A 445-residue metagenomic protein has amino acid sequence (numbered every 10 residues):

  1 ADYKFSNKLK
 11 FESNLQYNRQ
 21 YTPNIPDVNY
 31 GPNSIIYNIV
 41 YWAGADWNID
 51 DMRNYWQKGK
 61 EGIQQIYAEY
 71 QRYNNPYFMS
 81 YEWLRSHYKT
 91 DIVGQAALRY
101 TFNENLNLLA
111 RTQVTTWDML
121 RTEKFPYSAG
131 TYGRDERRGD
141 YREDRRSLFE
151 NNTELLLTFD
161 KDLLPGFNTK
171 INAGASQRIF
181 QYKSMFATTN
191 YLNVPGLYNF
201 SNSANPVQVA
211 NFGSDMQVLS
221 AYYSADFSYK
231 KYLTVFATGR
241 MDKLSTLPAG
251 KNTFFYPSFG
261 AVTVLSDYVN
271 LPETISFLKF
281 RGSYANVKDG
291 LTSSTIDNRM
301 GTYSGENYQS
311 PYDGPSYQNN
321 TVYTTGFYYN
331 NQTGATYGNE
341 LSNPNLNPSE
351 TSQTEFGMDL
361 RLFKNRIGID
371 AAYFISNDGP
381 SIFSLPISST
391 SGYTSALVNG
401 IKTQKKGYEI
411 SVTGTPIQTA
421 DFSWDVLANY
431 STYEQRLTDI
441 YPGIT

Functional and structural regions predicted by a protein language model:
K4-L9, N14-R19, Y67-F125, E136-T445: Extracellular/periplasmic, surface-exposed regions of secreted and cell-surface proteins
T22-A43, G166, I440-I444: Low-complexity intrinsically disordered tracts that form flexible linkers/tails across taxa
G31-F78, L84: Acidic, glycine-rich flexible loop segments
G130-Y132: Intrinsically disordered, compositionally biased low-complexity regions
